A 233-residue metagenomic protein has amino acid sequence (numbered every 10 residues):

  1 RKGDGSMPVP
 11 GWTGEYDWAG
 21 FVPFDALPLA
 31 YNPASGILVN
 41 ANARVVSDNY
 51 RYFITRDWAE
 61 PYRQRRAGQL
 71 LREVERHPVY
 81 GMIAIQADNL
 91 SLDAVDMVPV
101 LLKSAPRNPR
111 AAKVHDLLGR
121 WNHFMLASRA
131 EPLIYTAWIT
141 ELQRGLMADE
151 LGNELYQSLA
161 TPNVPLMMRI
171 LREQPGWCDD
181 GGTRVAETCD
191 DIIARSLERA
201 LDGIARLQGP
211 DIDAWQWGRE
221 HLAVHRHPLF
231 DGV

Functional and structural regions predicted by a protein language model:
R1-V74, M125-A130, W138-A148, G152-S158: Hydrophobic alpha-helical segments
M7, L38, Q86-V233: Acidic, low-complexity N-terminal propeptides/linkers enriched in Ser/Thr/Asp/Gly that mediate export, maturation
S47-I54, H77-A87, P99-V100, G181-T183: Glycine- and acidic
R63-L70, P78, M97, R110 (+1 more regions): Stable alpha-helical elements in mature extracytoplasmic
E73-R76, A105: M16/insulysin-pitrilysin zinc metalloprotease superfamily fold
